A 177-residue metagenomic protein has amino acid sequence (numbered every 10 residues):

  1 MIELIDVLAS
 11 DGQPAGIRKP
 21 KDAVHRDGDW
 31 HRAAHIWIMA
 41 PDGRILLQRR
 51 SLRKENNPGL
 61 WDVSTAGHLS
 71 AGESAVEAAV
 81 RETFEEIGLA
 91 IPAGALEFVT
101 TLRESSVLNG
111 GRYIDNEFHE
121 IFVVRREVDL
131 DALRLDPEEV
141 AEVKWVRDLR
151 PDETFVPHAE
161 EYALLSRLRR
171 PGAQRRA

Functional and structural regions predicted by a protein language model:
M1-H35, M39-P41: Acidic, metal-coordinating catalytic segment for phosphate/diphosphate chemistry, firing primarily on the Nudix
I5, G28, R44-I45, A132 (+1 more regions): A residue-level structural signature of the nucleotidyltransferase/glycosyltransferase Rossmann-like core
Q13-K19, G43-R49, D131-L135: Short, well-ordered strand-loop elements centered on a beta-strand within folded domains, enriched for acidic residues
K19-D22, G59, A71, F98-A177: Nudix hydrolase/Nudix homology domain
A23-A34, A40-R81, E85-E86: Conserved Nudix-box catalytic region and its N-terminal flanking loop in Nudix hydrolases and closely related
H31, I91-G94, E117: Short gly/pro-enriched beta-turn/loop segments at secondary-structure junctions
W37-I38, G88-A90, R112-Y113: Short, conserved, surface-exposed binding loops centered on an aromatic residue
E73-N109: Internal catalytic-core helix/loop-beta-alpha segment that presents or stabilizes conserved functional determinants
